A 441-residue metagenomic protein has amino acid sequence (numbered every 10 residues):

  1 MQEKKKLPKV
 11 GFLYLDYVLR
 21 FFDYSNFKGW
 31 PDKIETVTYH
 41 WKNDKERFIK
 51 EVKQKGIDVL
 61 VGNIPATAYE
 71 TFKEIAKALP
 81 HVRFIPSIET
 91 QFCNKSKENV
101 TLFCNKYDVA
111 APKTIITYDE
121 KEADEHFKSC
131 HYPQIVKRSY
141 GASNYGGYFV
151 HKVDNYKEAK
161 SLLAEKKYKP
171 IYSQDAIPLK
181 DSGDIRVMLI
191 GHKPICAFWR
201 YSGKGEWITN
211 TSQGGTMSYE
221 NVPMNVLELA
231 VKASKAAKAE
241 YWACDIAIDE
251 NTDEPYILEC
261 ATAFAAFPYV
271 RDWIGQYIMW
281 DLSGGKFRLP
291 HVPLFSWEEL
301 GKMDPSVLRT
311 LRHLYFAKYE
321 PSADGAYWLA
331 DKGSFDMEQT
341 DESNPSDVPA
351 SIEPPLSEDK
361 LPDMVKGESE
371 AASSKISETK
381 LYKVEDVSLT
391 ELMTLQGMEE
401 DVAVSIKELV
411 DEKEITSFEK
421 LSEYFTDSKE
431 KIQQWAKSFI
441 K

Functional and structural regions predicted by a protein language model:
Q2-K5, F12, P80-H81, E89-Q174 (+4 more regions): Active-site nucleotide/adenylate-binding loops and adjacent lid/helix of ATP-dependent enzymes
L15-I116: Conserved N-proximal alpha/beta basic substrate-recognition cap immediately N-terminal to, or forming the N-lobe
Y148-L229, P255: Phosphate-binding site of ATP-dependent enzymes
Q174-D175, I185, A239-T252: A short glycine-rich, hydrophobically flanked beta-strand micro-motif that places a catalytic Asp/Glu for divalent metal
N221, E250-L361: C-terminal active-site "lid" helix and adjoining low-complexity regulatory extension at the edge of ATP-using catalytic
S343-Y382, L389: Long, low-complexity intrinsically disordered regulatory regions enriched in P/S/T/G and acidic residues that serve as
S373-I376, K407-E412, S422-K441: Alpha-helical interaction/regulatory segments in DNA maintenance proteins
E399-E400, S428: Small-residue hinge/turn detector
